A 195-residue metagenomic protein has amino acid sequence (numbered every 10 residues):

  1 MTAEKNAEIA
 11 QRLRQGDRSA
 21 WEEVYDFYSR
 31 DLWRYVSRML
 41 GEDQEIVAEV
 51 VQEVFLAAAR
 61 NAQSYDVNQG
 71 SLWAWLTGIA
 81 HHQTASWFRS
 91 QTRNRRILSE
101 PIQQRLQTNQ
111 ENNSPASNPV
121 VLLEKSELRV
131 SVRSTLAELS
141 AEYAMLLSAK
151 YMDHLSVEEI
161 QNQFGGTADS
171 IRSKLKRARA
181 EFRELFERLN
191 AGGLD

Functional and structural regions predicted by a protein language model:
M1-D31, V120, E184, A191-D195: N-terminal module of bacterial RNA polymerase sigma factors
Q15-E23, R34-E53, A168, A191-D195: Short, charged helix-capping/linker segments at alpha-helix termini
Y25-Q44, N61, T77, L136 (+2 more regions): Amphipathic, Lys/Arg- and hydrophobic-enriched alpha-helical face
E49-L56, G70-H82: Structural recognition of an alpha-helix C-terminal capping motif at a helix-to-coil junction
R60-V67, G78-S99: Arg/Lys-rich amphipathic alpha helix in sigma70-family domain 2
A85, V132-R133, Y143, A149-M152 (+1 more regions): DNA-recognition helix of helix-turn-helix
F88-N112, L194: Short, basic/polar amphipathic helix motif occurring as a linker/hinge flanking DNA-binding modules in transcription
R105-A137: Acidic, proline/glycine-rich intrinsically disordered inter-domain spacer in sigma factors
